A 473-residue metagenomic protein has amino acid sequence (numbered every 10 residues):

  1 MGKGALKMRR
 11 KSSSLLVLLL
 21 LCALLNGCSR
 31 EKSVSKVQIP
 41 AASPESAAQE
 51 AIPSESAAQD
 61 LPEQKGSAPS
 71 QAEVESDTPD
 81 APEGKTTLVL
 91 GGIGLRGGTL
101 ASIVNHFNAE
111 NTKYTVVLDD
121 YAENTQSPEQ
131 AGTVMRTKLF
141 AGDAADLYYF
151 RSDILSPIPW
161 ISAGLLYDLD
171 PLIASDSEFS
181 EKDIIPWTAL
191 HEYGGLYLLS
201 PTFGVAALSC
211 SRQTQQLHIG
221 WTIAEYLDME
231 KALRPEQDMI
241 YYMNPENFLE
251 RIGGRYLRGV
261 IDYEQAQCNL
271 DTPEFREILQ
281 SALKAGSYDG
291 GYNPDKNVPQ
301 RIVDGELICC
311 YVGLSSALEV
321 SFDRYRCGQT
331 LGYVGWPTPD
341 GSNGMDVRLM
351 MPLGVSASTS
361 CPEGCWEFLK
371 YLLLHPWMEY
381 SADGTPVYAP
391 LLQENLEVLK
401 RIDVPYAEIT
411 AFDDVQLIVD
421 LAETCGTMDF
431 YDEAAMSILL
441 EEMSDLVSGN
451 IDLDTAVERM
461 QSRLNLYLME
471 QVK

Functional and structural regions predicted by a protein language model:
E83-R96, Y114-D120, L147: Short, well-ordered beta-strand elements
L95-T115, L439: Short, polar/charged alpha-helical segment
K113-K182, I308-C309, Y325: Extracytoplasmic "Venus flytrap"/periplasmic binding protein-like
R136-L139, A145-Y148, A174-Q213, V334-D346 (+1 more regions): A structural signal for short loop-to-beta-strand junctions that line the ligand-binding cleft of periplasmic/secreted
P157-Y167, D183-A224, N244-Q265, V347-S356 (+1 more regions): Periplasmic solute-binding protein
E264-K296: Glycine-centered hinge/linker elements that transmit conformational signals in sensory and ligand-binding systems
R324-Q393: Extracytoplasmic/periplasmic substrate-recognition and gating elements
D383-E441, D445: Long, aromatic- and glycine/proline-rich binding clefts that accommodate carbohydrate-like moieties
